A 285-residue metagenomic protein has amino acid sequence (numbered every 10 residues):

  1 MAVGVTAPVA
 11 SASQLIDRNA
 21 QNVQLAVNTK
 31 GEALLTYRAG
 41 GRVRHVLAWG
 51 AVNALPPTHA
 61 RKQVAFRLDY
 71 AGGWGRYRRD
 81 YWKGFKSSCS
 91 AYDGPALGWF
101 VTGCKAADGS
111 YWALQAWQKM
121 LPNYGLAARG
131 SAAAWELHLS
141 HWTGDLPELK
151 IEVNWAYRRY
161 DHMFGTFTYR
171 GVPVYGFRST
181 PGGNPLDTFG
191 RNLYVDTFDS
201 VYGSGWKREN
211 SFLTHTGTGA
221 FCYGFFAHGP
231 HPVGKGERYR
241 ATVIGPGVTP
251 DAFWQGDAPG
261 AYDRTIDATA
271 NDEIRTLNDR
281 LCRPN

Functional and structural regions predicted by a protein language model:
M1-A12: Secretory targeting and sorting signals
A10-N285: Extracellular, repeat-based ectodomains that mediate carbohydrate processing or recognition
